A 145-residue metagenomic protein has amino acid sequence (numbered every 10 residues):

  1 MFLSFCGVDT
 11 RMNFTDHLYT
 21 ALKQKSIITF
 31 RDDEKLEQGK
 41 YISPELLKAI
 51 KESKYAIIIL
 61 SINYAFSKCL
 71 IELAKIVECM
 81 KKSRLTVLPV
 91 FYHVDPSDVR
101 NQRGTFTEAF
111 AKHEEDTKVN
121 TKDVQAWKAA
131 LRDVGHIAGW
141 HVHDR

Functional and structural regions predicted by a protein language model:
M1-Y55: Conserved N-terminal substructure of TIR/SEFIR domains
T20-Q24, I42-D144: Cross-kingdom TIR/SEFIR domain
